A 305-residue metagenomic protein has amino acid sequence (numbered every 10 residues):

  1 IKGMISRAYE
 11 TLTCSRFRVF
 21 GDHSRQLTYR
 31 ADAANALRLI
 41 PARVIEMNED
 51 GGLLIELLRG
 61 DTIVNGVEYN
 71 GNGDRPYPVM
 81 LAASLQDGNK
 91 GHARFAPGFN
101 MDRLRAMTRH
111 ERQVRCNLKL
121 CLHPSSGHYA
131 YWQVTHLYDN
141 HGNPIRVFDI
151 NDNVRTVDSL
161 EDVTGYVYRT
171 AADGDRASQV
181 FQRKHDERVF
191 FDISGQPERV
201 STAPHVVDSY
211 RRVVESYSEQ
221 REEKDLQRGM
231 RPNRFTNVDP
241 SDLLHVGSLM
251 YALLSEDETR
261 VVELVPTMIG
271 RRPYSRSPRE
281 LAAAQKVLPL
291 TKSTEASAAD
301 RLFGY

Functional and structural regions predicted by a protein language model:
I1-Y305: Basic, Gly/Ser/Thr-rich N-terminal segments that form RNA-phosphate-binding interfaces in CRISPR RAMP
